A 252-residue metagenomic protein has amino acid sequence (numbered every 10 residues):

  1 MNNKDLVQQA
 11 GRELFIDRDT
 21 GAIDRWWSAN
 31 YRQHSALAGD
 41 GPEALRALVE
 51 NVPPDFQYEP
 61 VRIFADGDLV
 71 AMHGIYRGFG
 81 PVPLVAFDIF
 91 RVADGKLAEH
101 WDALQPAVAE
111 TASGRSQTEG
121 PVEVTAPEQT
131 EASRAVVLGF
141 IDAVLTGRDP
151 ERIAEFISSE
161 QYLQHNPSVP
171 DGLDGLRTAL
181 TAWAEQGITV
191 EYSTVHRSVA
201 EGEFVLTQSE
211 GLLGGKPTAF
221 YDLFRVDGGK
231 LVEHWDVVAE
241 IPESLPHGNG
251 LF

Functional and structural regions predicted by a protein language model:
M1-F252: C-terminal and inter-domain tail/linker signature
